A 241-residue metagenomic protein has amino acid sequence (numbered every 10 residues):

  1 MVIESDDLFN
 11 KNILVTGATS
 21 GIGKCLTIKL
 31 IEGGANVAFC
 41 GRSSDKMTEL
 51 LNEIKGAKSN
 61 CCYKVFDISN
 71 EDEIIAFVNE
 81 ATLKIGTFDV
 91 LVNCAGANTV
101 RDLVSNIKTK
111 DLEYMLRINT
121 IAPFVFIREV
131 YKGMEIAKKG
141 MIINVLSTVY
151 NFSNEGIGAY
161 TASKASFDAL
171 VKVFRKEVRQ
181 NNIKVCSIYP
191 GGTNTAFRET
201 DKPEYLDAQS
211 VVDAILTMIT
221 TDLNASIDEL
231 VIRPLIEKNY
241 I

Functional and structural regions predicted by a protein language model:
T19-S20: Conserved glycine-rich cofactor-binding loop
A35-E49: Conserved glycine-rich Rossmann-like NAD(P)H-binding loop of the short-chain dehydrogenase/reductase
V65-F77, T109: The beta1-alpha1 cofactor-binding region of Rossmann-like NAD(H)/NADP(H)-dependent oxidoreductases
D102-V104, D111-E113: Substrate-binding pocket helix/loop in short-chain dehydrogenase/reductase
I127, S163: Active-site helix of classical SDR
S147: Residue(s) in the substrate-gating loop at a strand-loop-helix junction that position the organic substrate next
S187-I188, K202-Y240: C-terminal helical subdomain
